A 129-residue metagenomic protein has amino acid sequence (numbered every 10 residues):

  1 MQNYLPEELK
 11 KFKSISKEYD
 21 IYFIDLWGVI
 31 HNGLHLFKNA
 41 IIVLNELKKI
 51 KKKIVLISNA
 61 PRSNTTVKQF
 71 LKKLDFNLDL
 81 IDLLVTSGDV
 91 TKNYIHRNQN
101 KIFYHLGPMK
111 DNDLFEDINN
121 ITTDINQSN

Functional and structural regions predicted by a protein language model:
M1-N129: HAD-like aspartate-dependent phosphatase fold
